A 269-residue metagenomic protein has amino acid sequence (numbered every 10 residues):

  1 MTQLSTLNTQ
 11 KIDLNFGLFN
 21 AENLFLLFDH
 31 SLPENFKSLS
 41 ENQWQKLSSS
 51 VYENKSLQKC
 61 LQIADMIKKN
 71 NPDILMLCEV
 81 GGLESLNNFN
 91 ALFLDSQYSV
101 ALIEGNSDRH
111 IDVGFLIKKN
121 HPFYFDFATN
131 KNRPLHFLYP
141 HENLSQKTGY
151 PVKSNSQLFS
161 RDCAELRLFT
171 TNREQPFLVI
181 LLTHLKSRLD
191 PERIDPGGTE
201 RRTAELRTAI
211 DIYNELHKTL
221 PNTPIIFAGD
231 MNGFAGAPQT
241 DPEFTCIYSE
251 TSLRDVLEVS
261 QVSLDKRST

Functional and structural regions predicted by a protein language model:
M1-I111: N-terminal, active-site-proximal structural segment of metallo-dependent hydrolase catalytic domains
M1-Q45, K119-T269: Active-site regions of metal-assisted phosphoester/phosphodiester hydrolases, unifying DNase/endonuclease modules
